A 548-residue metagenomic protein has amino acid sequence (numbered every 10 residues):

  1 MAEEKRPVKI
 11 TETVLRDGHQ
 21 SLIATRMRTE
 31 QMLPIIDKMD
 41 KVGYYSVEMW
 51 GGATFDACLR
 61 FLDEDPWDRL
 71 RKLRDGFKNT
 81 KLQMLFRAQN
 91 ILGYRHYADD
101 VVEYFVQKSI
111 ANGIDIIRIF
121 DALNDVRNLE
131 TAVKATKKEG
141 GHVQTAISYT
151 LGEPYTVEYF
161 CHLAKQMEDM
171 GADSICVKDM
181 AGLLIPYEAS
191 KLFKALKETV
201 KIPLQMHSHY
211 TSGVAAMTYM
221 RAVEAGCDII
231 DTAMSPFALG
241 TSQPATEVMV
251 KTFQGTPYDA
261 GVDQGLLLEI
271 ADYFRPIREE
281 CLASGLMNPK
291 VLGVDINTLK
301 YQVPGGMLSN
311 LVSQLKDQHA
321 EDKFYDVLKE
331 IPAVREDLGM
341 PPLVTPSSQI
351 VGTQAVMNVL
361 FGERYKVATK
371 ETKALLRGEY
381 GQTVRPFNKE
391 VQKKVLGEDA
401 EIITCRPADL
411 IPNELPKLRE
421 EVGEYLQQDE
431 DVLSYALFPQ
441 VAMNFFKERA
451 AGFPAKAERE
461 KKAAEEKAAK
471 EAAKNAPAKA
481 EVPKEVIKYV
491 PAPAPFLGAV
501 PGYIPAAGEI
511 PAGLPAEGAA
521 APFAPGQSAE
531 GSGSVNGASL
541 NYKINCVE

Functional and structural regions predicted by a protein language model:
M1-I23, L70-D75: N-terminal amphipathic alpha-helix/helix-capping segment at the start of soluble metabolic enzymes
K5-V8, G43-Y45, K78-L82, G113-I116 (+4 more regions): Short, well-ordered coil/turn segments that N-cap beta-strands
I10, G18, M39, I119 (+4 more regions): Conserved, mostly hydrophobic/aromatic
D40-C58, L292-N297, G306-E548: Terminal or standalone catalytic/regulatory effector modules within metabolic enzymes and repeat proteins
G51-E168, I175, I185: Active-site beta->alpha loop and helix N-cap motifs at the rims of alpha/beta catalytic domains
I119, D179, A225-S242: Glycine-rich phosphate-binding active-site loops on the catalytic face of alpha/beta enzymes
Y155-M167, S212-D228: Catalytic cores of alpha/beta
A238-A260: C-terminal helical cap(s) of enzyme catalytic domains, especially alpha/beta-barrels
